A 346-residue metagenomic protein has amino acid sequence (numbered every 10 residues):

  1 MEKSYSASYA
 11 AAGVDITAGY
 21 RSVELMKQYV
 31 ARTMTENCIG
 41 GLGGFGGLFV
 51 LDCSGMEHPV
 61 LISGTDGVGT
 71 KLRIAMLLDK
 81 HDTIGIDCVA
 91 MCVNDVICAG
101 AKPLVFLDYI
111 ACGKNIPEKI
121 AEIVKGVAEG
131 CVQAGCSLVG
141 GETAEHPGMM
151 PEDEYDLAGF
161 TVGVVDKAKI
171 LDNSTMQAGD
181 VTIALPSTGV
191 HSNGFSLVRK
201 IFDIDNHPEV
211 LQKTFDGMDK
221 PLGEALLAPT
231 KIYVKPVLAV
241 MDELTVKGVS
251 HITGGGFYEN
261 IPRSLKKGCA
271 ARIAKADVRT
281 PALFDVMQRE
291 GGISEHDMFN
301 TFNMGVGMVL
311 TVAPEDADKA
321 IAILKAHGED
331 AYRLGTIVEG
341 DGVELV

Functional and structural regions predicted by a protein language model:
E2-A12, Q28, K119-S137, M150-L157 (+3 more regions): Glycine-/charge-enriched secondary-structure boundary and capping motifs
Y20: Glycine-enriched loop-and-adjacent helix/strand subsegments that border the catalytic/binding cleft of enzyme cores
V23, A121-V124, F195: Hydrophobic face of alpha-helices
Q28-T188: Glycine-rich phosphate/pyrophosphate-binding loop regions near the starts of catalytic domains
G55-M56, V68-K71, D166-K169, V190-S192 (+4 more regions): Short, acidic Gly/Pro/Ser/Thr-rich loop/turn segments
G100-K102, L197, T245, D330: Short loop/turn motifs at secondary-structure junctions
D156, K169-M218, L222: Short, acidic (Asp/Glu-rich) active-site segment that either coordinates a divalent metal cofactor
